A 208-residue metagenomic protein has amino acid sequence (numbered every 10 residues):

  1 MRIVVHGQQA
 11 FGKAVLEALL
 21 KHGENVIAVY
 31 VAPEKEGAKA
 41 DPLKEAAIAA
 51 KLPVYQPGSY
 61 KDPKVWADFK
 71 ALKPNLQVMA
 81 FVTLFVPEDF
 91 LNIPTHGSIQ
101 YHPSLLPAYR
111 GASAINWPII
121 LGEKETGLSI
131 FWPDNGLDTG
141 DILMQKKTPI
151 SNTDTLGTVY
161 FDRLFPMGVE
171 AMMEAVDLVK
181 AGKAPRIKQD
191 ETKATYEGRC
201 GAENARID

Functional and structural regions predicted by a protein language model:
M1-D208: One-carbon transfer enzymes
